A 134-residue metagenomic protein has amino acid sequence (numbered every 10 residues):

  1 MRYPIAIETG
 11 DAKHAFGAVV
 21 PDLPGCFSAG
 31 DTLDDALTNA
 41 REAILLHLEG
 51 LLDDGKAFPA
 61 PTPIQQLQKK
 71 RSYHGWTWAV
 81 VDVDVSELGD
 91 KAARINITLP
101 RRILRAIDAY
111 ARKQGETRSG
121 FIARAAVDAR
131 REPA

Functional and structural regions predicted by a protein language model:
M1-H14, V19, L23: N-terminal segment of the canonical double-stranded RNA-binding domain
M1-Y3, E42-A109, G120-R124, D128 (+1 more regions): Short, charged, surface-exposed hinge/linker loops at domain edges that act as mobile lids or interdomain connectors
P24-D35: A short, exposed loop/beta-hairpin motif centered on an aromatic-Gly-Thr core
